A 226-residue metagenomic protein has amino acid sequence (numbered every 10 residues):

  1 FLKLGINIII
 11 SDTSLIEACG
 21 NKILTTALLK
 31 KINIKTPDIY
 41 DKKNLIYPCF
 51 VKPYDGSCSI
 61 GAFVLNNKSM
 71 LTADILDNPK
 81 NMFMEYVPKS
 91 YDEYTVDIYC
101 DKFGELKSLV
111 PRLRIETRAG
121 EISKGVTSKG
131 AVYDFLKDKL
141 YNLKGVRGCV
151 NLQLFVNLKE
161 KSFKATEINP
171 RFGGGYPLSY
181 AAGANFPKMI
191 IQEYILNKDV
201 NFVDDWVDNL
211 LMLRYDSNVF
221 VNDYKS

Functional and structural regions predicted by a protein language model:
F1-I8: ATP-binding N-terminal substructure of ATP-dependent carboxylate-amine bond-forming enzymes
I10, N33-D38, D199-D205: A short alpha-helix-loop-beta-strand transition element characteristic of N-terminal alpha/beta dinucleotide-binding
T13-S90, C100-E105, G130-D134: Active-site nucleotide/adenylate-binding loops and adjacent lid/helix of ATP-dependent enzymes
I34-T36, E93, R147-N151: Short secondary-structure junction motifs
C49, I60, Y94-V96, V150-L152 (+1 more regions): Change "...and in nucleic-acid phosphodiester-cleaving endonucleases..." to "...and in nucleic-acid processing enzymes
S59, I115-G125, N169-G183: Glycine-rich phosphate/pyrophosphate-binding beta-alpha loops
N66-G145, F155-K164: Phosphate-binding site of ATP-dependent enzymes
A131-S226: ATP-dependent carboxylate activation and anion-phosphoryl transfer catalytic cores that bind Mg-ATP to form
